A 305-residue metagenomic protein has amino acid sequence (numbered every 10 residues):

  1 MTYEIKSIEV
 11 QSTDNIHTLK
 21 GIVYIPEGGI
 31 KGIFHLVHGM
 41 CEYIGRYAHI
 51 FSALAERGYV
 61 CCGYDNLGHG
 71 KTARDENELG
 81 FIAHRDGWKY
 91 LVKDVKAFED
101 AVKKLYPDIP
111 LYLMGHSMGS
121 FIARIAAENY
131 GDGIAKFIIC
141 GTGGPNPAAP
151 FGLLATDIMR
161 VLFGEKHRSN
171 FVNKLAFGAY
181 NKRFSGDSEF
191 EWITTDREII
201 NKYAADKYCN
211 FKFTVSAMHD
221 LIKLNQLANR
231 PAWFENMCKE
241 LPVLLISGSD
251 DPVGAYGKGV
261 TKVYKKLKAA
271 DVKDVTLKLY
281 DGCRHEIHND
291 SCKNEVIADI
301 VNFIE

Functional and structural regions predicted by a protein language model:
M1-G28: N-terminal cap/lid segment of alpha/beta-hydrolase-fold proteins
K31-G39: Short beta-strand element of the alpha/beta-hydrolase
H38-E42, S117-M118, S249-D250: Active-site glycine-rich loops that stabilize anionic/oxyanionic intermediates across multiple enzyme folds
F51-N77: Conserved alpha/beta-hydrolase
A83-K103: Alpha/beta-hydrolase active-site loop
A123-Y208: Alpha/beta-hydrolase-fold enzymes
L245-S247: Short beta-strand/loop motif that positions the catalytic acidic residue of the alpha/beta-hydrolase fold
A270-E305: Catalytic active-site module of serine/aspartate enzymes centered on a nucleophile-bearing elbow/loop
